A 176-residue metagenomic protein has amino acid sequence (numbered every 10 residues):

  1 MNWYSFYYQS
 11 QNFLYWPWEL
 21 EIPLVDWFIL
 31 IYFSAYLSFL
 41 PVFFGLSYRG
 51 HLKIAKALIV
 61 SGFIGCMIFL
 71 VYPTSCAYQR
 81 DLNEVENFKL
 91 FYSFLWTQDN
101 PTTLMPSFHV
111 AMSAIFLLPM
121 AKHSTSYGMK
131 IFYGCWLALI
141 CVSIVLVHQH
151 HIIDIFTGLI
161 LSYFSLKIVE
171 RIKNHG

Functional and structural regions predicted by a protein language model:
M1-L37, N83-F88, Y92-F94: N-terminal transmembrane-helix/juxtamembrane module of multi-pass inner/ER membrane proteins
M1-S5, G65-Y78: C-terminal TM-helix exit segments that contain a strictly Trp-centered aromatic cap at the helix terminus
I22, L46-Y48, W96-T102: Membrane interfacial helix-start motif at the N-side
D26, L30-F33, K53-V60, P106 (+1 more regions): Alpha-helical transmembrane segments of integral membrane proteins
Y32-F39, I59-V60, H109-F116: Core segments of transmembrane alpha-helices that mediate helix-helix packing or line hydrophobic substrate/ligand
S38-L70, Y133: Interfacial segments of alpha-helical transmembrane regions
L46, Y72-C76, V147-H148: Short helix-capping/hinge motifs at transmembrane helix termini and TM-loop junctions
Y92-G176: Membrane-embedded catalytic cores of phosphoryl/pyrophosphoryl-handling enzymes
